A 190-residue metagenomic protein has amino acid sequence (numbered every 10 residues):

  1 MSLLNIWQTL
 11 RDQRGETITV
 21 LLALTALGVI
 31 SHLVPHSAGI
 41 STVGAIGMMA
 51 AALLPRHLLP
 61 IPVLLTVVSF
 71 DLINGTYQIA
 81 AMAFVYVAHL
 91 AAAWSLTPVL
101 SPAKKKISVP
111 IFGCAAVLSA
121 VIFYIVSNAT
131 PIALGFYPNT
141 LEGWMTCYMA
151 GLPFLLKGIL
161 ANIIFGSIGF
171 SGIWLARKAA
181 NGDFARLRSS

Functional and structural regions predicted by a protein language model:
M1-G15, A103-I107, R177-S190: Membrane-interfacial, low-structure loops and terminal tails that flank and connect transmembrane helices in multi-pass
S2-L53, I61: Hydrophobic transmembrane alpha-helices
I18-A23, P60-L64, A83-V87, P110-V117 (+1 more regions): Hydrophobic alpha-helical transmembrane segments
V29-S41, L65-V99: Interfacial aromatic-anchored transmembrane helix boundaries in multi-pass membrane proteins
I30, A50-R56, W94-K104, G172-A180: Structural signal for the C-terminal ends of transmembrane alpha-helices and the immediately following loop
V43-G47, I79-V85, W144-L152: Non-cytosolic membrane-interface motifs at loop->transmembrane helix junctions
G44-A50, L64-S69, L90-A91, I168 (+1 more regions): Hydrophobic transmembrane alpha-helices of multi-pass, membrane-embedded glycosylation machinery
I107-S189: Membrane-embedded alpha-helical hairpins and interfacial helices in multi-pass inner-membrane proteins
